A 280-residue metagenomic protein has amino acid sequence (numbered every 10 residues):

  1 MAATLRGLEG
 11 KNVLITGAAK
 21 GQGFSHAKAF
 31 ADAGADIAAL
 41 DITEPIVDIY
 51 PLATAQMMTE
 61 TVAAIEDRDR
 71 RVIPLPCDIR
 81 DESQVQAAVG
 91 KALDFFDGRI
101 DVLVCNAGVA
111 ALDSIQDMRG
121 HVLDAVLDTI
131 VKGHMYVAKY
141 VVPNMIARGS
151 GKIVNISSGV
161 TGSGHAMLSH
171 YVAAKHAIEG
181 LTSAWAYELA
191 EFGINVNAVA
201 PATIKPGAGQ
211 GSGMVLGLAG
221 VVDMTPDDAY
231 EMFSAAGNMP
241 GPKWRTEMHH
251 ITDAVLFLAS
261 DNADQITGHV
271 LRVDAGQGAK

Functional and structural regions predicted by a protein language model:
M1-R99, A110-A111, H121-V122, M214-G220: Short-chain dehydrogenase/reductase
A2-T4, S163, K243-W244, V255-F257 (+1 more regions): Short C-terminal tail/terminal secondary-structure segment of NAD(P)H-dependent dehydrogenase/reductase domains
S114-I115, R119-L127: Substrate-binding pocket helix/loop in short-chain dehydrogenase/reductase
A138, A174: Active-site helix of classical SDR
P143, Y187-E188, D264: Alpha-helical segment proximal to the catalytic Tyr-Lys
S158: Residue(s) in the substrate-gating loop at a strand-loop-helix junction that position the organic substrate next
A190, N195, I266-G268: Short, small/polar-rich loop/turn modules that mediate ligand/substrate recognition or access, typified
